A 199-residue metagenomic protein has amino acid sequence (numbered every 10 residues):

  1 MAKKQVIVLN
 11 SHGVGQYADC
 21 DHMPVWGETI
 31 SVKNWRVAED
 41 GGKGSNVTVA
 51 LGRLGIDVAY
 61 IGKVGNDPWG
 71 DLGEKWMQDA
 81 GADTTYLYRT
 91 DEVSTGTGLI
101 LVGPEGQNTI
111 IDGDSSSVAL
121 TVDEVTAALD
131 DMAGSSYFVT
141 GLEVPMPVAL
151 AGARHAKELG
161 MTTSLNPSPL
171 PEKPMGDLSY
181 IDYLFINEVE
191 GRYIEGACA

Functional and structural regions predicted by a protein language model:
M1-K63, P68-A82: Glycine-rich phosphate/adenosyl-contacting loop at the front of the ribokinase-like
A2-V14, K75-R89, I100-A199: Ribokinase/PfkB-type carbohydrate-kinase core domain
V32-N34, G98, A156: Long alpha-helical scaffolds
G44-T48, G70, G96, A149 (+2 more regions): A general structural signal for well-ordered alpha-helical segments in protein cores
L54, V93-T95: Short, basic and Ser/Thr-rich N-terminal targeting/leader segments
V64-G65, S94, V144, P169: Short beta->alpha linker loops
